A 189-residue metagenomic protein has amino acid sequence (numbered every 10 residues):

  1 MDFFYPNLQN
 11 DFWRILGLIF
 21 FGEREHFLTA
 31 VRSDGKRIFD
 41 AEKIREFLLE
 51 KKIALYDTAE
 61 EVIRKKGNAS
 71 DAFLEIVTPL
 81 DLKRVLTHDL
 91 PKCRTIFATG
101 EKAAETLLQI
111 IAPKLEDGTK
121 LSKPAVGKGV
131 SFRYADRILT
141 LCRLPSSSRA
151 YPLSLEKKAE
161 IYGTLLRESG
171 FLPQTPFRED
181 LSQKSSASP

Functional and structural regions predicted by a protein language model:
D2-L74: Short, surface-exposed acidic-centric catalytic microdomains
P6-L8, I15, K66-K83, L108-P189: C-terminal capping/extension of enzyme domains
G17, E25-H26, L90, A103-E105 (+2 more regions): Aromatic-residue detector
F21, L90, A112-E116: Residue-level recognition of short, structured coil/turn motifs that connect secondary structure elements
E25-H26, C93-R94, E116-D117: Short secondary-structure capping/junction motifs at helix and strand boundaries
I38-A41, L90, P145-S148: A near-ubiquitous, low-amplitude feature marking generic local secondary-structure context
E46-L48, D89, Y134: Generic structural signal for beta-strand residues in well-ordered domains
E50-I110: Internal catalytic-core helix/loop-beta-alpha segment that presents or stabilizes conserved functional determinants
